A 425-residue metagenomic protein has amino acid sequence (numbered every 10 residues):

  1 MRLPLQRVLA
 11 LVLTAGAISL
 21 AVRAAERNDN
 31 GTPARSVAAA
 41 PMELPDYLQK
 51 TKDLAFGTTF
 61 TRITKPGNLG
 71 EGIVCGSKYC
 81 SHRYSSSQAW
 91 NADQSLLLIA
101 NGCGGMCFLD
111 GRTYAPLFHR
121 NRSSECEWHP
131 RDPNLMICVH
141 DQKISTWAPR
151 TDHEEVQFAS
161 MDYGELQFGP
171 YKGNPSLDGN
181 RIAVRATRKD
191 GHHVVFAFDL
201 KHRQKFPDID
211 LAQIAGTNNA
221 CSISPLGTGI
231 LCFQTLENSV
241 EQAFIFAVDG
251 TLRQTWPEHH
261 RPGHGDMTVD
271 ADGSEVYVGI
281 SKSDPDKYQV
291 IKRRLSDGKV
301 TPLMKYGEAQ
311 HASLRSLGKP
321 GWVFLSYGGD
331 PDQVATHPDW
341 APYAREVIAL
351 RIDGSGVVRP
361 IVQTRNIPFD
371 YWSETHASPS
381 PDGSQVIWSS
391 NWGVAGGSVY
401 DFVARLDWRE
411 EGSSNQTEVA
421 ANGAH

Functional and structural regions predicted by a protein language model:
E26-G70: Blade/loop signatures of beta-propeller domains
N28-M42, T187-R188, V278-D284, F324-Y343 (+1 more regions): Short, conserved, GDST-rich strand-edge loop motifs in beta-rich repeat architectures
F56-S77, R112-R122, D152-Q167, D199-T217 (+5 more regions): Multi-bladed beta-propeller domains
C80-H82, S86-L96, R122-L135, V139 (+7 more regions): Blade-terminus and WD-like Trp-Asp/Gly-His loop motifs, strongest in beta-propeller folds
R122-H193, K205-G216: Asp-box/WD-like beta-propeller blade repeats and closely related beta-sheet repeat scaffolds
K205, I209-A312, G321, L325-Y327: Beta-propeller domains
P285-I291, G298-N366: Loop/turn-rich, solvent-exposed surfaces of beta-rich toroidal or solenoidal domains
W372-A420: Blade-level signature of beta-propeller repeat domains, shared across WD40, Kelch, NHL, RCC1 and BNR/Asp-box propellers
